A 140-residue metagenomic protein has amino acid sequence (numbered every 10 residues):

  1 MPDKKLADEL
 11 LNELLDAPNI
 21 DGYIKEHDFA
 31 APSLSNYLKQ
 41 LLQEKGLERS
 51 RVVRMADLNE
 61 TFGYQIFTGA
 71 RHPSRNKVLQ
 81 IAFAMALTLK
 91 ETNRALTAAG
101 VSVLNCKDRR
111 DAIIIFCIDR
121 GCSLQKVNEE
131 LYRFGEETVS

Functional and structural regions predicted by a protein language model:
P2-L11, N93-G121: Short, charged recognition helix plus adjacent turn of helix-turn-helix-like nucleic-acid-binding domains
D16-E48, V127-V139: A short, Lys/Arg-rich alpha-helix, primarily the initiator
L42, V53, A82: The alpha-helix within a helix-turn-helix
E48-M55: Short alpha-helical "recognition helix" segments of helix-turn-helix
R51, F62, E91: Residues in the helix-turn-helix
D57-P73, A98-G100: Recognition helix of helix-turn-helix/homeodomain-like DNA-binding domains that insert into the DNA major groove
A70-A82: Short, basic-rich loop-to-helix N-cap that marks the start of a DNA-contacting helix
F83-M85, R109-T138: Long, compositionally biased
